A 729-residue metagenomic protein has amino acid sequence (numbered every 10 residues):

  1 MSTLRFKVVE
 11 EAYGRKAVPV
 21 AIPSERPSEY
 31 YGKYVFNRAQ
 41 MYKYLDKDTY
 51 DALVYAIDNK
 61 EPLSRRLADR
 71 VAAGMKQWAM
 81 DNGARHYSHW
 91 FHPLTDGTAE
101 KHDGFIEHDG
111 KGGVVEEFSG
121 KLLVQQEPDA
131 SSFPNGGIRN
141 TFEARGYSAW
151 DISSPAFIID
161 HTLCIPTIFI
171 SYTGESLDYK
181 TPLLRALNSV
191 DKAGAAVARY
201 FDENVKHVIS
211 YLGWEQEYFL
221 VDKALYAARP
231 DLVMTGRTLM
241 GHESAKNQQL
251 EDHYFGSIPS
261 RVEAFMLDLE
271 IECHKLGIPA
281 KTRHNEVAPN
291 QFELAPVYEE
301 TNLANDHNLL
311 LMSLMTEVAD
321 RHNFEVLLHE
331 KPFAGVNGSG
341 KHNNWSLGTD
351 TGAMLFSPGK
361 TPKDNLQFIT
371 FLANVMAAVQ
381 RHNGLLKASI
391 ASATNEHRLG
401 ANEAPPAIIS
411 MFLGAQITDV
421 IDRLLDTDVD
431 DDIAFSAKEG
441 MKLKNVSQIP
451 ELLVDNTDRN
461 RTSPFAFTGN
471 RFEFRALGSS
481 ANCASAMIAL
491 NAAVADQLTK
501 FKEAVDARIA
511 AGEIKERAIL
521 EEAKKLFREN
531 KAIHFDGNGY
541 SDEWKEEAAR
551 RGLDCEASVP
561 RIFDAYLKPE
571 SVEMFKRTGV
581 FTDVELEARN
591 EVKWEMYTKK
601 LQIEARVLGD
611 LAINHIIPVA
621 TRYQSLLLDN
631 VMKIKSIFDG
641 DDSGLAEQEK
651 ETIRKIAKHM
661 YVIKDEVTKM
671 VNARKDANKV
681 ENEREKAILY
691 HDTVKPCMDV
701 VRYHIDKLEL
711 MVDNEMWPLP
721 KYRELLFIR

Functional and structural regions predicted by a protein language model:
M1-S24, T141-F157: N-terminal hydrophobic targeting/anchoring segments and the immediately downstream early-domain regions of hydrolases
A12-G120, V124-N140: Histidine/acidic residue-rich metal-binding segments in metalloenzymes
L67, F91, S119, P296-Y298 (+5 more regions): Active-site proximal loops enriched in glycine and acidic residues that flank catalytic Cys/His/Asp and coordinate
L67-V71, F91-P93, K121-L122, F169 (+4 more regions): Active-site-proximal loop/turn and secondary-structure-junction residues that shape catalytic pockets, frequently
D96-G112, S131, R229, G236-T238 (+4 more regions): Short linear, low-complexity motifs centered on an aromatic residue
E143-L328, N337-G340, L347-E591: Glycine-rich, acidic/polar active-site loops that bind/position phosphate-bearing ligands
N308, E330-K331, S357-T361, S485-V494 (+5 more regions): Composition- and surface-driven signal marking solvent-exposed, interaction-prone regions in large proteins
A523-R729: C-terminal amphipathic alpha-helical interaction region
